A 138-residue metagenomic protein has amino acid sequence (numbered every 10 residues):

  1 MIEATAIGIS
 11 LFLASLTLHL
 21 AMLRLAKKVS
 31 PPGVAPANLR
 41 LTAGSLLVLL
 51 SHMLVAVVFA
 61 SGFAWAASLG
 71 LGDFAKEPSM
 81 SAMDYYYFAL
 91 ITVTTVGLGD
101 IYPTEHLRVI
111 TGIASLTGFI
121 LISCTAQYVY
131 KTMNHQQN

Functional and structural regions predicted by a protein language model:
I7-V29: N-terminal signal-anchor/start-transfer transmembrane helix
S10-S15, M83-Q137: Pore domain of cation channels
H19-L23, V55-F59, F63, I122-A126: Alpha-helical transmembrane segments of polytopic integral membrane proteins, especially the permease/helical cores
K28-R40, L69-D73, N138: Membrane interface segments of multi-pass transport proteins and intramembrane proteases
T42-A56: Interfacial helix-start motif at the membrane-water boundary
L54-Y86: Outer-pore turret/helix-boundary of cation channels
